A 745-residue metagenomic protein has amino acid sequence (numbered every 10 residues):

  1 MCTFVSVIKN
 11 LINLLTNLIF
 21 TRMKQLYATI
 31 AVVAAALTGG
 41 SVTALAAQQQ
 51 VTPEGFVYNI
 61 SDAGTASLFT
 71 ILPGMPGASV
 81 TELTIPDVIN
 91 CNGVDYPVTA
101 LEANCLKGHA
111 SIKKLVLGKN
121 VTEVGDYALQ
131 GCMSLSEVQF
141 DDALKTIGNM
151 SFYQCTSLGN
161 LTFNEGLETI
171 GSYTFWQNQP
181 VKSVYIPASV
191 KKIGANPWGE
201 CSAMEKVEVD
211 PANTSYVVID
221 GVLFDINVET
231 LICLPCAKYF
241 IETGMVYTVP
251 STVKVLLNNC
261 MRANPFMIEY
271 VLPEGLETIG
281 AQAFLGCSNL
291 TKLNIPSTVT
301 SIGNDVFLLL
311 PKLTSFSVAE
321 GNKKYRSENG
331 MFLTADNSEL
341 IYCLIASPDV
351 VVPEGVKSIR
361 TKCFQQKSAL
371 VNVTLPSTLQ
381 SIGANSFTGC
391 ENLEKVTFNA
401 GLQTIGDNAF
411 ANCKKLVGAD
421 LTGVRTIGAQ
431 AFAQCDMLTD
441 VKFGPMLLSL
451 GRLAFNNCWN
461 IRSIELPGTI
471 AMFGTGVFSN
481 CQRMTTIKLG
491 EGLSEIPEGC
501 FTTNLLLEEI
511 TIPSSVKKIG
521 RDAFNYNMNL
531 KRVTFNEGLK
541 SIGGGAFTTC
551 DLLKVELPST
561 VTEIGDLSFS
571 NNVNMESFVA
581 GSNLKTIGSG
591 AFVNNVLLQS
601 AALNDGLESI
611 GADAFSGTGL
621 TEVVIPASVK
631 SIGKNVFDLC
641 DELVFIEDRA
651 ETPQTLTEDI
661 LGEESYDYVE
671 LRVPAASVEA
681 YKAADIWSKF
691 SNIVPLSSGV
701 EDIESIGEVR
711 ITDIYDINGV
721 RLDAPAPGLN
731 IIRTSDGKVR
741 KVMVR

Functional and structural regions predicted by a protein language model:
L11, L15-A31: Bacterial N-terminal signal peptides that target proteins for export
Q25, I731-R745: C-terminal tail/sorting-segment detector
A35-L45: C-terminal segment of classical bacterial N-terminal signal peptides
G55, D62-G64, A78-A100, A110-E123 (+24 more regions): Structural signature of tandem-repeat unit edges
A103-C105, D126-A128, G148-Y153, S172-T174 (+18 more regions): Consensus positions within tandem repeat domains that build extended binding/scaffold surfaces
A683-G699: A recurrent domain-boundary module in secreted/ectodomain proteins
L696-N718: Residue-level detector of functionally pivotal "anchor" positions at catalytic/ligand-binding pockets or at interdomain
